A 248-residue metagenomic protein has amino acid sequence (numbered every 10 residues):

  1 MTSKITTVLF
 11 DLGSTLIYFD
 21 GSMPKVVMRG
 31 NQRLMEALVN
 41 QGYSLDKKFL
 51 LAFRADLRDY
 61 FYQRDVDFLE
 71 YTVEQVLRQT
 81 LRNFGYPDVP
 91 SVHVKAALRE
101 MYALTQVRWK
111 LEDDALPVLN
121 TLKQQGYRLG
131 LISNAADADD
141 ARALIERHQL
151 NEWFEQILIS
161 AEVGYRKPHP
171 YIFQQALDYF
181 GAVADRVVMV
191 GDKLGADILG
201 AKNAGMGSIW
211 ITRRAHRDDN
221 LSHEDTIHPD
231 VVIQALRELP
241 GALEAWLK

Functional and structural regions predicted by a protein language model:
M1-V8, Y18-G21, K25, E36 (+4 more regions): Asp-based, Mg2+/Mn2+-dependent phosphohydrolase catalytic module
T2-P117, T121-Q125, A138: N-terminal helical cap/lid subdomain that shapes the substrate entry/recognition surface in HAD-like hydrolases
